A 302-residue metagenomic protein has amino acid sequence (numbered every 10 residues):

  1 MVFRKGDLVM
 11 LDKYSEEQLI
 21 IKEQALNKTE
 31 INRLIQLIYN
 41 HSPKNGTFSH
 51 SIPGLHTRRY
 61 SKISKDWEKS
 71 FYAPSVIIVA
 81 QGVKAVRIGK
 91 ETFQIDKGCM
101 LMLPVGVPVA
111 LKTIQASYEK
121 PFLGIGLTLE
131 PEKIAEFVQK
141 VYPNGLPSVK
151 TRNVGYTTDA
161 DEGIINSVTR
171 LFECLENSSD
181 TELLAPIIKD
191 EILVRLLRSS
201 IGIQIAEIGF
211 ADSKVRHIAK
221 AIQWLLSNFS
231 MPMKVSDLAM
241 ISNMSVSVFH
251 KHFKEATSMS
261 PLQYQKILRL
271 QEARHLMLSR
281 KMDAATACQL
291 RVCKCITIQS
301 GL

Functional and structural regions predicted by a protein language model:
M1-W67, F71-A73, I77-A80, A85-V86: N-terminal low-complexity or simple alpha-helical regulatory segments that function as activation/interaction modules
K13-E30, L34, E136-E191, R195 (+1 more regions): Amphipathic alpha-helical segments enriched in hydrophobic/aromatic residues interleaved with Lys/Arg
G46, E68, E176-L184, Q204-I208: Hydrophobic/aromatic-rich alpha-helical bundle segments in the mid-to-C-terminal region
T47-L146: N-terminal regulatory/effector-sensing and dimerization cores that precede helix-turn-helix DNA-binding domains
E68, V235, A284: Localized chelating/binding microdomains that coordinate divalent metal ions or stabilize phosphate-bearing
A160-G163, S167, I188, F210-A221 (+2 more regions): N-terminal positioning helix adjacent to the helix-turn-helix/winged-helix DNA-binding module
G163, N177-D180, S213, S230 (+1 more regions): Alpha-helical structural elements of signaling/regulatory helical domains
E191, R195-G202, I208-F210, L226-N228 (+3 more regions): Basic/polar phosphate-binding segments, predominantly the helix-turn-helix DNA-binding elements of transcriptional
